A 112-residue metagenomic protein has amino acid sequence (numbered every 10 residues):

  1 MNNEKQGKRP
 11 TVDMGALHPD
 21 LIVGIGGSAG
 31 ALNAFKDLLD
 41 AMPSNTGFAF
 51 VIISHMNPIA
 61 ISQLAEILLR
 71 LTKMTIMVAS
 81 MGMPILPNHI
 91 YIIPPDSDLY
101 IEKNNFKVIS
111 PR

Functional and structural regions predicted by a protein language model:
M1-R112: Conserved acid/base catalytic micro-environments in cytosolic active-site loops
